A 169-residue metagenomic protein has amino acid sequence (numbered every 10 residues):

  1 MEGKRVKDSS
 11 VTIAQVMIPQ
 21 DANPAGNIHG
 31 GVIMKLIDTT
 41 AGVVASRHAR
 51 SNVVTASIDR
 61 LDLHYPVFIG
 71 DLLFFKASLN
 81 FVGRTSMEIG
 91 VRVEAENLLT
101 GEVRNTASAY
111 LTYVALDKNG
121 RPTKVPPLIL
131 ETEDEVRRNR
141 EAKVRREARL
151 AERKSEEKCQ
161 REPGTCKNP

Functional and structural regions predicted by a protein language model:
M1-E2, M17: Membrane engagement elements in two modes
V6-D8, T39-K76, N80-V82, S86-M87 (+1 more regions): Hydrophobic beta-strand-centered segment that forms part of the acyl-chain substrate-binding groove
K7-I13, F68-I69, N80-P169: HotDog/MaoC-like acyl-thioester-processing domains
Q15-V16, D38: Amphipathic, well-packed alpha-helical segments that form the structural scaffold of globular domains
V16-A22: A short small-residue
A22, G26-N27, D38, P66 (+1 more regions): Short glycine- and Lys/Arg-enriched binding-loop motifs that mark or flank ligand-binding interfaces
A22-K35, C166-P169: A conserved, well-ordered hydrophobic junction motif at loop->secondary-structure transitions
